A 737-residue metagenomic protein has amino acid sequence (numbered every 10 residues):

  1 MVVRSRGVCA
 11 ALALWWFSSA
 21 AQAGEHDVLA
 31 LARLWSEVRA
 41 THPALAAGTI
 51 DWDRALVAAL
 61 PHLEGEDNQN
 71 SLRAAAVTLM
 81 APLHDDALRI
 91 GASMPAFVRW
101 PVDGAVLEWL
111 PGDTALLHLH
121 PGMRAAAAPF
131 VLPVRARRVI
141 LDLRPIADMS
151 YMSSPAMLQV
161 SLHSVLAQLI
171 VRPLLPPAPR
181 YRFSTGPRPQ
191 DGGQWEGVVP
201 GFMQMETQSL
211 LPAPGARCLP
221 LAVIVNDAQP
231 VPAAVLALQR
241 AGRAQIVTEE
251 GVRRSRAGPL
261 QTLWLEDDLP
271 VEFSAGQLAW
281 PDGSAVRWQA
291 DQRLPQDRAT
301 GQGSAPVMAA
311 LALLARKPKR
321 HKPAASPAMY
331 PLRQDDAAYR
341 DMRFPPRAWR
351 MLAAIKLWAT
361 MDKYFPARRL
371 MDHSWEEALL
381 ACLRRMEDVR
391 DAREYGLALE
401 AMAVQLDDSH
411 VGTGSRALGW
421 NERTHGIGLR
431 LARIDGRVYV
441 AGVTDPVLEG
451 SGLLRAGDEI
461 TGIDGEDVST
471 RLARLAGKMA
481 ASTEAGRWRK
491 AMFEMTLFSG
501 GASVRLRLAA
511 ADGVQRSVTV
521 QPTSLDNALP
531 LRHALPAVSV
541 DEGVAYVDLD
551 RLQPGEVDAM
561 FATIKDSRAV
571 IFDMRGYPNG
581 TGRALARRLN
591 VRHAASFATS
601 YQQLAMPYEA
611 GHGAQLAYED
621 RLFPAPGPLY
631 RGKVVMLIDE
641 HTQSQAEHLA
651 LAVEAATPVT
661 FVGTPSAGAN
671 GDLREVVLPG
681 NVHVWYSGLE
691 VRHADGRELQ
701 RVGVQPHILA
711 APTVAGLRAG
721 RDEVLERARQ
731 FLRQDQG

Functional and structural regions predicted by a protein language model:
M1-C9: Bacterial N-terminal signal peptides that target proteins for export
C9-S19: Bacterial N-terminal signal peptides
A21-A23: Boundary at the C-terminal end of the N-terminal hydrophobic targeting segment
L34-H42, A59-E64, L117, R137-R144 (+8 more regions): Conserved PDZ fold ligand-binding element
S36-R39, A47-G48, E64, S93-P270 (+13 more regions): Cleft-lining beta-strand/loop regions that shape enzyme active-site pockets
H42-M80, K363-H410: Amphipathic alpha-helical substructures
E66-I90, D388-G412, R474-L529: PDZ-domain C-terminal substructure recognizer with occasional recognition of PDZ-binding tails
G91-L110, G396-P446, G450, A534-S539: PDZ/PDZ-like peptide-tail recognition elements
